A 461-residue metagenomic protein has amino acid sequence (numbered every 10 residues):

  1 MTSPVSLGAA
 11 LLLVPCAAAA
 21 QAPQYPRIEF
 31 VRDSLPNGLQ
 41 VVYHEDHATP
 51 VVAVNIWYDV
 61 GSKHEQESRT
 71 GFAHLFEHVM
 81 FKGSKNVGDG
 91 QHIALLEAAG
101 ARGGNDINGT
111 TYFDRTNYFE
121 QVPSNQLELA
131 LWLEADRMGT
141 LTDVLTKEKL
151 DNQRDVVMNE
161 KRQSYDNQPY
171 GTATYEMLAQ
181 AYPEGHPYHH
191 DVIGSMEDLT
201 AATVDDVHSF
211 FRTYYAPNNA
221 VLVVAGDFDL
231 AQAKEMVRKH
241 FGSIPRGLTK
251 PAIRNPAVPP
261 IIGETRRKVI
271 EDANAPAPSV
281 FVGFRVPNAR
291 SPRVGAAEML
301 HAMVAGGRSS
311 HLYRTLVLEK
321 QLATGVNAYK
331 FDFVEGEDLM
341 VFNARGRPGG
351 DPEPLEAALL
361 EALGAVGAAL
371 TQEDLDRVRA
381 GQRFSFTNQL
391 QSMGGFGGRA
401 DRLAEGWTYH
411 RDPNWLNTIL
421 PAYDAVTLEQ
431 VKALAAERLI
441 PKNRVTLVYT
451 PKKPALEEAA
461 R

Functional and structural regions predicted by a protein language model:
M1-G8: Bacterial N-terminal signal peptides that target proteins for export
L11-L13, A17-Y43, D229-D272, S279 (+1 more regions): Proteolytic maturation boundary segments
H44, T49-E65, G71-A73, G90-T140 (+7 more regions): M16 family metallopeptidases and their MPP-like homologs
T70-S84: Active-site SXXK
K82-N86, G139-E148, A368-T371: Short, polar/flexible loop-turn hinges at active-site or ligand-entry regions and domain interfaces
K147, R154, H208-H240, N443-R444: Non-catalytic, conformational "gating/processing" segments within enzyme and secreted inhibitor domains
R162, L178-Q180, T249-S309, A422: His/Glu-based metal-binding/catalytic segments typifying zinc-dependent metallopeptidases
